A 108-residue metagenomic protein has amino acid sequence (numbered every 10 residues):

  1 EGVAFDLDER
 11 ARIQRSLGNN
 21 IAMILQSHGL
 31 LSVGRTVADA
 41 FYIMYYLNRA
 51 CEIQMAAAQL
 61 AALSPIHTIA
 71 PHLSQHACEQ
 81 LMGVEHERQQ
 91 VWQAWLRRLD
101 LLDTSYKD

Functional and structural regions predicted by a protein language model:
E1-F5, E9: Class I SAM-dependent methyltransferase SAM-binding "motif I" and its flanking Rossmann-like core
A11-I13: Generic long, charged, amphipathic alpha-helical segments
N19-D108: A conserved C-terminal secondary-structure "cap"
